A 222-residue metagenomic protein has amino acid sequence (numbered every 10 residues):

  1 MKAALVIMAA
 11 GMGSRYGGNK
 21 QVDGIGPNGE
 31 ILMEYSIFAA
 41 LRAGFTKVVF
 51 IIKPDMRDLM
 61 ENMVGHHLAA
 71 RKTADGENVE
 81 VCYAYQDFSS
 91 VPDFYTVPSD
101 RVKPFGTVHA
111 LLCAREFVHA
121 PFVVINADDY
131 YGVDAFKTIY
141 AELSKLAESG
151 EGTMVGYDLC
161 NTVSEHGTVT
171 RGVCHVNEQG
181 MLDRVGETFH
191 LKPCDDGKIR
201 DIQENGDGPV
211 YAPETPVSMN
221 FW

Functional and structural regions predicted by a protein language model:
M1-A4, G13, P27-V124, Y131-T138 (+1 more regions): Conserved N-terminal catalytic core of the sugar/cofactor nucleotidyltransferase
V6-M8, R101, E151: Short, flexible coil/turn micro-motifs enriched in small/turn-prone residues
M8-A9, C82-A84, V124-N126, M154-D158: Short beta-strand segments
A9-R15: Conserved adenylation A10 loop of the ANL superfamily
G18-N19: Conserved catalytic-core motifs of eukaryotic protein kinase domains, centered on the activation segment
D87-S89, D128, D158, G180: Short, flexible active-site-adjacent loop segments at beta-strand->alpha-helix junctions, enriched in small/polar
V133-W222: Conserved core of the sugar-phosphate nucleotidyltransferase
